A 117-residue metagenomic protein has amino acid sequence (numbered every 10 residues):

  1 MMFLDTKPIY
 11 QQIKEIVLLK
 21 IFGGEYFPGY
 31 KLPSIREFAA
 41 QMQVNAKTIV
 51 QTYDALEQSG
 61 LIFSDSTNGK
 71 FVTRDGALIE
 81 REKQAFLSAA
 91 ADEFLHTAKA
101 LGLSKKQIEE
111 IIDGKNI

Functional and structural regions predicted by a protein language model:
M1-K31, E37, A85-I117: Extreme N-terminal segment that seeds HTH/winged-HTH DNA-binding domains in transcriptional regulators
K31-M42, L56: A short alpha-helical element within helix-turn-helix/winged-helix DNA-binding domains across DNA-binding proteins
L32, S64-V72, G76-A77: Short, Lys/Arg-rich nucleic-acid/phosphate-binding segment
Q51, A55: Alpha-helical DNA-recognition elements
T73-A85, D92: A surface-exposed regulatory interaction patch that couples sensing to output across bacterial transport/metabolic
